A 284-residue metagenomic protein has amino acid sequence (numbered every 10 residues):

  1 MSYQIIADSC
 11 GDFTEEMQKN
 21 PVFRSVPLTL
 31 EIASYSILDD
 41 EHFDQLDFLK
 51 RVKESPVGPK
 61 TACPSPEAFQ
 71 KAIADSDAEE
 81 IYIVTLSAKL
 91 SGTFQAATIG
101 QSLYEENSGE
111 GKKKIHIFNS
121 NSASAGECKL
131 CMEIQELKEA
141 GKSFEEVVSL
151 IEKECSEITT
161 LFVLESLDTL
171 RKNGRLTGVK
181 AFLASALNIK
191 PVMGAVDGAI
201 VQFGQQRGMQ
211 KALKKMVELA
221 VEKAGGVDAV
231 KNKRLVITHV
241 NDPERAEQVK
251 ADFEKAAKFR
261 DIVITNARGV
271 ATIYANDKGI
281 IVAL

Functional and structural regions predicted by a protein language model:
M1-S2, E110: Extreme N-terminus of proteins, especially the signal/transit-peptide cleavage junction and the first residues
Y3-C63, A68: N-terminal glycine-rich anion-binding loop in soluble enzyme alpha/beta folds
Y3-Q4, C10-R24, T29, E80 (+4 more regions): Mixed-charge interfacial surface used for oligomerization/domain docking and macromolecular partner engagement
S55-A72, D77, P243, F253: Short hydrophobic interaction/assembly module
K60, G109-H116: Ligand-binding "clamshell"
P64-I81, T85-E110: Active-site cofactor/cluster-binding pocket
T85-S87, F118-N121: Short beta-strand->loop
